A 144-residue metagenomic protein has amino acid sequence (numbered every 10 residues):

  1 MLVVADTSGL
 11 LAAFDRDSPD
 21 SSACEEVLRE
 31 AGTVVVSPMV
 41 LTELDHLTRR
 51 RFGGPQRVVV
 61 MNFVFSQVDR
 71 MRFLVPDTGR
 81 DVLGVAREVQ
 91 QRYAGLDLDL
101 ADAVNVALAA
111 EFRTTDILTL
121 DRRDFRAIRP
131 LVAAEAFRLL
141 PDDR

Functional and structural regions predicted by a protein language model:
M1, E30-V34, M71-F73, E111-D116: Short active-site oxyanion
M1-V36, R49-F63, V132, D143-R144: Short, well-structured N-terminal submotif of metal-dependent ribonuclease cores
D6, E43, D102, D121: Acidic active-site catalytic centers that drive phospho-/nucleotidyl reactions and related ester hydrolyses
G9-L10, E43-L47, V85: A general alpha-helix detector
L10, V40, V82, V104-N105 (+1 more regions): Alpha-helix capping/helix-boundary segments
D45-T78, V89: Active-site-proximal, substrate-binding regions of enzyme catalytic domains and RNA-binding/basic surfaces
F73-L120: Active-site neighborhoods of divalent-metal-dependent phosphate/nucleic-acid chemistry enzymes
V106, A110-R144: Acidic, PIN/NYN-like endoribonuclease modules and their adjacent C-terminal/linker elements
